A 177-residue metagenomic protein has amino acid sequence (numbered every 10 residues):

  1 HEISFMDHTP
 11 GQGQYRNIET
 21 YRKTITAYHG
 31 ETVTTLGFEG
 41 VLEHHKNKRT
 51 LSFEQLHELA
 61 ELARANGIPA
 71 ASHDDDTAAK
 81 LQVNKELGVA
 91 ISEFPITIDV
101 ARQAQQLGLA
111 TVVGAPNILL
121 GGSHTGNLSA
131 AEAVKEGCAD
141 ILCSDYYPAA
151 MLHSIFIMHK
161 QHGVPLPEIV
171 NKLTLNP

Functional and structural regions predicted by a protein language model:
H1-A78, L87, D145: Metal-coordinating catalytic core of metallo-dependent amide/deamination hydrolases
P10-Q12, D76-L81, I98-A101, L119 (+1 more regions): Active-site environment of divalent metal-dependent phosphoester hydrolases
T50-S52, S72-D74, S92-A101, L120-N127: A general structural motif
L59, V100, I155: Aromatic/hydrophobic pocket-lining residues that form π-stacking "cages" and hydrophobic walls in ligand
A78-S92, Q106: Acidic, glycine-rich loop-and-beta core segments that form the ion-binding/anion-interacting portion of active sites
L107-N117, G121-P177: His/Asp/Glu-enriched, well-ordered alpha-helical/loop segment that forms or immediately abuts the divalent-metal
